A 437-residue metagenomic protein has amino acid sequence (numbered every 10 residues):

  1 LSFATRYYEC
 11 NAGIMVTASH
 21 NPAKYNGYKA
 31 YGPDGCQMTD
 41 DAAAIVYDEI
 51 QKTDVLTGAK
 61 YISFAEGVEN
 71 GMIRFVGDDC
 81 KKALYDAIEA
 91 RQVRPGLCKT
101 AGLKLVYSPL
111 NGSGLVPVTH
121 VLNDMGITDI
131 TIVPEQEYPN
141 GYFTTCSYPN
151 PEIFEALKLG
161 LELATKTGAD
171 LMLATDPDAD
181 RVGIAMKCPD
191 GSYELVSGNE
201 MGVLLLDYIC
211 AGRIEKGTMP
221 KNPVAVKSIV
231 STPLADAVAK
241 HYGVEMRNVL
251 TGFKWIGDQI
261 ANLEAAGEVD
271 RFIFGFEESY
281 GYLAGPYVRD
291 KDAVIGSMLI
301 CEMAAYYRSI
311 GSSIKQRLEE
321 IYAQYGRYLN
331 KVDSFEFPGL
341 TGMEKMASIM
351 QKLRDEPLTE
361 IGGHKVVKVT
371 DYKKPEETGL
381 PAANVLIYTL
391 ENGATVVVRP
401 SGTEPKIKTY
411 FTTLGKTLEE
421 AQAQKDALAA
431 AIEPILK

Functional and structural regions predicted by a protein language model:
L1-N11, I153-D170, D258-A266: Conserved phosphate-binding catalytic cores of ATP/NTP-utilizing and phosphoryl-transfer enzymes
L1-P33: Ferredoxin-reductase
S19-P22, P109-L115, A179-R181, V230-P233 (+2 more regions): Gly/Ser/Thr-rich loops at beta-strand to alpha-helix junctions that form or flank small-molecule/cofactor-binding
Y25-G32, D180-N199, A235: Short Gly/Thr/Asp-enriched flexible loops that form oxyanion-binding sites at enzyme active sites
N26-A164: Gly/Ser/Thr-enriched, mixed-charge loops and adjacent short helices that form phosphate/oxyanion-binding elements
Y31-Y61, N199-N222, K227-V238, A293: Glycine-rich phosphate-binding loop plus the immediately following alpha-helix
T165, A169-L171, S192-E194, G212-R399 (+3 more regions): Phosphate-binding and adjacent anionic-ligand microenvironments
